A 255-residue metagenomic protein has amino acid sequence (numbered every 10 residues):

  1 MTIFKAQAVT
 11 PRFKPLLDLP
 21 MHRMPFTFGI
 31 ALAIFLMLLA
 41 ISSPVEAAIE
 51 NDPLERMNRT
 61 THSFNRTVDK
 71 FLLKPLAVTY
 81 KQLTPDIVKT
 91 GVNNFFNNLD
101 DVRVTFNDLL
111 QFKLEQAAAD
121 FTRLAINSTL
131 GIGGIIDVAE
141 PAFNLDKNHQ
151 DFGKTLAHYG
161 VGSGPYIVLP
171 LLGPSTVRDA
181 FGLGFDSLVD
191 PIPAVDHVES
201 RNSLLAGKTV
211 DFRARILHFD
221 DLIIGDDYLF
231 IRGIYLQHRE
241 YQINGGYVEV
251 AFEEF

Functional and structural regions predicted by a protein language model:
M1-M24: N-terminal secretory signal peptides that target proteins for export/translocation
G29-A40: Bacterial N-terminal signal peptides
S42-P44: N-terminal signal peptide c-region/cleavage motif recognized by signal peptidases
A48-D52, K154-F255: A structured, mid-to-C-terminal "fold-capping" secondary-structure block
E55-T79: N-terminal targeting signals for Sec/Tat export/insertion, comprising classic cleavable signal peptides
F71-I87, A142, G153: Membrane interface segments of multi-pass transport proteins and intramembrane proteases
K89, N93-F95: Beta-rich strand-turn-strand
N98-P174: Mid-length scaffold segments of soluble, non-membrane domains
